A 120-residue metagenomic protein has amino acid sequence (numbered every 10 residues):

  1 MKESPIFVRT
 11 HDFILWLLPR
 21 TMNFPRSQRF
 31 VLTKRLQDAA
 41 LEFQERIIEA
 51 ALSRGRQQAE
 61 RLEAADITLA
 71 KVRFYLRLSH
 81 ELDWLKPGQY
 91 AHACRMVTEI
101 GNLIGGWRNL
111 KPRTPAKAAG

Functional and structural regions predicted by a protein language model:
M1-G120: Amphipathic alpha-helical assembly/interaction segments
